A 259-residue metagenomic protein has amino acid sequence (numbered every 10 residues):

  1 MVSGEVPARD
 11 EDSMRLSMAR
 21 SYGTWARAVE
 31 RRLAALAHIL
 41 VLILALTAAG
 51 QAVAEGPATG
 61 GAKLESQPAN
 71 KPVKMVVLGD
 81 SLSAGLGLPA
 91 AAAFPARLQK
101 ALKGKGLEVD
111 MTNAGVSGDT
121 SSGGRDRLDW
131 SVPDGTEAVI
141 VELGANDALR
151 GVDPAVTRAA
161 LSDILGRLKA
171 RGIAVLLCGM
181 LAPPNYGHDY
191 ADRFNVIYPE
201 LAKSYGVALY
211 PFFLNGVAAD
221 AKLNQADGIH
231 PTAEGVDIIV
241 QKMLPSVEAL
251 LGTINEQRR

Functional and structural regions predicted by a protein language model:
M1-R31: N-terminal secretory signal peptides that target proteins for export/translocation
D10-E11, L16, A35, G56 (+2 more regions): Composition-driven detection of intrinsically disordered, low-complexity segments
A37-A48: Bacterial N-terminal signal peptides
L44, E55-G56: Terminal low-complexity/intrinsically disordered segments and their adjoining alpha-helical capping regions in soluble
G50-A54: Boundary at the C-terminal end of the N-terminal hydrophobic targeting segment
G56-S117, R127-G135: Serine-esterase "nucleophile elbow" of acetyl-processing enzymes
G104-L107, G123-R259: Alpha-helical cap/lid subdomain in secreted, periplasmic, or secretory-pathway luminal O-acyl-processing enzymes
G118-S122: N-terminal helical cap/lid subdomain that shapes the substrate entry/recognition surface in HAD-like hydrolases
